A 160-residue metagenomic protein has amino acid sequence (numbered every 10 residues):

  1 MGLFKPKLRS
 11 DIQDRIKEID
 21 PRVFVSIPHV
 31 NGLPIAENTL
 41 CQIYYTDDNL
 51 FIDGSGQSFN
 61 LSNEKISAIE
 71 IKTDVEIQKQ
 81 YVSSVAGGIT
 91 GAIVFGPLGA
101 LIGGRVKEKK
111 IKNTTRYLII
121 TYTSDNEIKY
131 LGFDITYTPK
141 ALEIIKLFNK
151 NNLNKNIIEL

Functional and structural regions predicted by a protein language model:
M1-N49, S55-S58: Anionic N-terminal interaction surfaces
G2-I12, I69-L160: Acidic, Ser/Thr- and proline-rich intrinsically disordered linker/docking segments of eukaryotic scaffolds
L50, N60-I77: Phosphoinositide-dependent membrane-docking surfaces
F51-I52, Q57-L61, N126-G132: Short, surface-exposed beta-strand/loop "edge" segments at domain boundaries and coil↔beta transitions
